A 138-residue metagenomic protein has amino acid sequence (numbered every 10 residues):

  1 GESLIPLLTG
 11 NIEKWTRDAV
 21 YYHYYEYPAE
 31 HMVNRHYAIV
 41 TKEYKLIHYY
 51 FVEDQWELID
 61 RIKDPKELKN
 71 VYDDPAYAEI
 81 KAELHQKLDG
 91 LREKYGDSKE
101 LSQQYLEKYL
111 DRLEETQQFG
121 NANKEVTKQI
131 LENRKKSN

Functional and structural regions predicted by a protein language model:
G1-M32, Y37, Y77-Q86, E100-Y105: Polar, surface-exposed loop/tail segments that function as active-site lids or cofactor/substrate-recognition elements
K42-Y44: Well-ordered beta-strand scaffold positions
I47-F51: Short beta-strand micro-motifs enriched in acidic
D54-Q55: Conserved catalytic motifs of the protein kinase core domain
L58-I59: Short hydrophobic beta-strand that contains or immediately precedes a catalytic carboxylate
K63: Short, glycine/acidic-enriched loop or turn micro-motifs at the edges of active sites
V71-N138: Long, internal low-complexity/basic segments
